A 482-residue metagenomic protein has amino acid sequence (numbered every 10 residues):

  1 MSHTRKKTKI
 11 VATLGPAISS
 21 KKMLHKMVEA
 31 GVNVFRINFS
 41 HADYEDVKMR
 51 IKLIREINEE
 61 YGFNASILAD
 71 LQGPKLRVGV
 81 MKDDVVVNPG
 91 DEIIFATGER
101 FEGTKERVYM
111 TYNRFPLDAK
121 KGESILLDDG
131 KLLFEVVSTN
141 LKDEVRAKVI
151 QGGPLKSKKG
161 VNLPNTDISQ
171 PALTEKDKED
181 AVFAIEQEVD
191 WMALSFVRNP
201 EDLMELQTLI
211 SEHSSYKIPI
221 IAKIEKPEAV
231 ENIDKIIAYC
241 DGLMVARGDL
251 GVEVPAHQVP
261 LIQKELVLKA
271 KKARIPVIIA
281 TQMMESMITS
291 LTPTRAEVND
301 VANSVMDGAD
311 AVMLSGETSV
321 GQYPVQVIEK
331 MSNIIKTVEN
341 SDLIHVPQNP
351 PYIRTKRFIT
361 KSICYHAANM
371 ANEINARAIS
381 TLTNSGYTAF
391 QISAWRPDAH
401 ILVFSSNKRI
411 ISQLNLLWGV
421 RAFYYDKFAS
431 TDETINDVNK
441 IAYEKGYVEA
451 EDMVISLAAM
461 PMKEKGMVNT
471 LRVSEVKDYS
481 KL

Functional and structural regions predicted by a protein language model:
M1-L482: Non-catalytic helical/linker scaffolds that mediate oligomerization, partner binding, and domain coupling around large
